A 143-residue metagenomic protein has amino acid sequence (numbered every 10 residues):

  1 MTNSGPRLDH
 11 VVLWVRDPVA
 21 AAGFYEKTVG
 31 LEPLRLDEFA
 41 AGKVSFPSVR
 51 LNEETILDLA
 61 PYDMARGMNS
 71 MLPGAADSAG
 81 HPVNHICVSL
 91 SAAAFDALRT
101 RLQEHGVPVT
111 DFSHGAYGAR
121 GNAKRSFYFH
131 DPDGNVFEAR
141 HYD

Functional and structural regions predicted by a protein language model:
M1-A22, A40, V83-I86, L90 (+1 more regions): N-terminal beta-strand motif that seeds the catalytic metal site of vicinal oxygen chelate
M1-S4, R99-D143: Vicinal oxygen chelate
L13-R66: Core segments of cupin and vicinal oxygen chelate
A20, A93-L98: Short, conserved charged micro-motifs
R35, R66-P73, F112, A116 (+1 more regions): A short, acidic/glycine-rich surface segment
K43-S45, N84, A123: Exposed loop/turn and edge beta-strand positions of beta-sandwich/beta-sheet ligand-binding modules
L59-S89: Helix-adjacent hinge/juxtasegments
